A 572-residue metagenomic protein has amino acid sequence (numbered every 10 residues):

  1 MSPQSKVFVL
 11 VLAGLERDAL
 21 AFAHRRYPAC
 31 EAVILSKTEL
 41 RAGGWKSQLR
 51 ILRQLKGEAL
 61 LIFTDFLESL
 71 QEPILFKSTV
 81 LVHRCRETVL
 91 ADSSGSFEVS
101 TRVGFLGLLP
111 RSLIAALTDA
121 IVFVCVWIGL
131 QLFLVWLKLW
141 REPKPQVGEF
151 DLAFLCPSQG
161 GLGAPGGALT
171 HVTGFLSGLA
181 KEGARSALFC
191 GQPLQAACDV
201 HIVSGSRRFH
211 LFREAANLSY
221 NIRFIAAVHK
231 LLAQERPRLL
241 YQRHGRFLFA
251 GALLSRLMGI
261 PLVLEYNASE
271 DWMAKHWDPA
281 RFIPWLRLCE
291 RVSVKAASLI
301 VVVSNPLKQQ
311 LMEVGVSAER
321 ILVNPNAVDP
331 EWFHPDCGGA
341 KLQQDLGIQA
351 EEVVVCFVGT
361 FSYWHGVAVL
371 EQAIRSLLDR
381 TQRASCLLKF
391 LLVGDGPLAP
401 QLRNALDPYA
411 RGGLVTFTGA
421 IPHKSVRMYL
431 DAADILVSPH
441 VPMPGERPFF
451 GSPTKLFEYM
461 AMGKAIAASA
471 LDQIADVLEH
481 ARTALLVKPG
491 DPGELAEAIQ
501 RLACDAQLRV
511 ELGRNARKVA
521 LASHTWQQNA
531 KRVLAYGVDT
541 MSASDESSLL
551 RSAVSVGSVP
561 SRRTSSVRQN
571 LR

Functional and structural regions predicted by a protein language model:
M1-L35, Q131-Q195, V556-R563, V567-R572: N-terminal subdomain of nucleotide-sugar transferases
F97-S112, L169, I222-A226, M258-V263 (+1 more regions): Nucleotide-sugar donor phosphate/pyrophosphate-binding loop at the beta->alpha transition of glycosyltransferases
A153-C156, Q349-R375: Conserved donor-binding/catalytic core segment of Leloir-type glycosyltransferases
F189, L436-S438, E458-A461, A465-A468: Short hydrophobic beta-strand element within catalytic cores of glycosyltransferases and related nucleotide-activated
P306, A327: Carbohydrate-associated surface elements
T381, V393, P400-L430: Nucleotide-activated donor-binding/catalytic signature segment of Leloir-type glycosyltransferases, i.e., the conserved
L456, H480-A481, L485-P492, R501-Q507: Conserved acidic donor-binding segment of nucleotide-sugar-dependent glycosyltransferases
E494, R501, L508-S523: A short, well-ordered alpha-helix in the C-terminal region of glycosyltransferases
